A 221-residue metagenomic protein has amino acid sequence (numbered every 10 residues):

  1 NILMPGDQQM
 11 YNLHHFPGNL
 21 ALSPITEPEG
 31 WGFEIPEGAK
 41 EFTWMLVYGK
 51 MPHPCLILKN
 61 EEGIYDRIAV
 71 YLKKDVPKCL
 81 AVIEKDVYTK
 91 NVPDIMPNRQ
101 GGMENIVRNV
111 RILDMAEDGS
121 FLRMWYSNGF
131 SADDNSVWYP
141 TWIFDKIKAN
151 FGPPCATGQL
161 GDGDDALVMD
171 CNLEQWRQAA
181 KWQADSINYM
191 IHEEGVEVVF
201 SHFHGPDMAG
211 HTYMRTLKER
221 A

Functional and structural regions predicted by a protein language model:
N1-R220: His/Asp/Glu-rich, glycine-adjacent segments that coordinate divalent cations and/or stabilize oxyanion chemistry on
